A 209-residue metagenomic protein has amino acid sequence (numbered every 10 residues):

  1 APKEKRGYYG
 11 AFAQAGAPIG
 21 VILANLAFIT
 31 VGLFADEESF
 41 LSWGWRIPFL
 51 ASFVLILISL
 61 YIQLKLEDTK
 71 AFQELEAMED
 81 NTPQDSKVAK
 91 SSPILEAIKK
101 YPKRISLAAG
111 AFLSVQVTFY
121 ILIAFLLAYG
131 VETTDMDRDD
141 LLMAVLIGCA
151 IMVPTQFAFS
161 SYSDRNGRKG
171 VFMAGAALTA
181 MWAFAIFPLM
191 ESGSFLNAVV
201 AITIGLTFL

Functional and structural regions predicted by a protein language model:
K5-G32, L55-I56: Glycine-rich segments within core transmembrane alpha-helices of 12-TM secondary carriers
I22, C149-F157: Residue-level signature of mid-helix packing/kink "hotspots" within the transmembrane helices of 12-pass Major
I29-L33, F53-E74: C-terminal membrane-cytosol helix-exit motif in multi-pass small-molecule transporters
R46, S194-L209: Hydrophobic core of transmembrane alpha-helices in multi-pass small-molecule transporters, especially MFS/SLC-type
L64-S92: Flexible cytoplasmic inter-helical loops of multi-pass small-molecule transporters
K100-M152: Extracytoplasmic gate region of multi-pass secondary transporters
D164-A177: Cytoplasmic membrane-interface "Motif A"-like loop-to-helix N-cap segments of 12-TM Major Facilitator Superfamily
A177-G193: C-terminal ends and interior cores of transmembrane alpha-helices in multi-pass membrane transporters/permeases
